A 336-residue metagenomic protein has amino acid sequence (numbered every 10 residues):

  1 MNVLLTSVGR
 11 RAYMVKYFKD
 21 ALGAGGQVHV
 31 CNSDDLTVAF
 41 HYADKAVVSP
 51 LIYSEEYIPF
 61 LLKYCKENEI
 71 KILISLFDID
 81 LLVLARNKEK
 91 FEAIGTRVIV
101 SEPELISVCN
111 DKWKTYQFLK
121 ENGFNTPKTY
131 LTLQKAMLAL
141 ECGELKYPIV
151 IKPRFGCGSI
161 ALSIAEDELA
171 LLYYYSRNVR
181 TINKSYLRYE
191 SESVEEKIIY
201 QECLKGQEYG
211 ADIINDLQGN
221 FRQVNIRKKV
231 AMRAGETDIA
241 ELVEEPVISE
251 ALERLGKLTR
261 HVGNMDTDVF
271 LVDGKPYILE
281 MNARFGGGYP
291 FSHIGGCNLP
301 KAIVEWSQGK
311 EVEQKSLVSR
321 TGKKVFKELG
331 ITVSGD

Functional and structural regions predicted by a protein language model:
M1-C31, K66-E69, A170, L217 (+2 more regions): Preference for protein termini
M1-V100: ATP-binding N-terminal substructure of ATP-dependent carboxylate-amine bond-forming enzymes
N68, R233-A234, E241-D336: ATP-dependent carboxylate activation and anion-phosphoryl transfer catalytic cores that bind Mg-ATP to form
I106-I198, L217-Q218, P246-S249: Active-site nucleotide/adenylate-binding loops and adjacent lid/helix of ATP-dependent enzymes
E121, P153-R154, Y200-L204, G256-R260: Short Gly/Pro-enriched turn/cap motifs at secondary-structure boundaries
Y175-A251, K257, F270-L271, K275-Y277: Phosphate-binding site of ATP-dependent enzymes
